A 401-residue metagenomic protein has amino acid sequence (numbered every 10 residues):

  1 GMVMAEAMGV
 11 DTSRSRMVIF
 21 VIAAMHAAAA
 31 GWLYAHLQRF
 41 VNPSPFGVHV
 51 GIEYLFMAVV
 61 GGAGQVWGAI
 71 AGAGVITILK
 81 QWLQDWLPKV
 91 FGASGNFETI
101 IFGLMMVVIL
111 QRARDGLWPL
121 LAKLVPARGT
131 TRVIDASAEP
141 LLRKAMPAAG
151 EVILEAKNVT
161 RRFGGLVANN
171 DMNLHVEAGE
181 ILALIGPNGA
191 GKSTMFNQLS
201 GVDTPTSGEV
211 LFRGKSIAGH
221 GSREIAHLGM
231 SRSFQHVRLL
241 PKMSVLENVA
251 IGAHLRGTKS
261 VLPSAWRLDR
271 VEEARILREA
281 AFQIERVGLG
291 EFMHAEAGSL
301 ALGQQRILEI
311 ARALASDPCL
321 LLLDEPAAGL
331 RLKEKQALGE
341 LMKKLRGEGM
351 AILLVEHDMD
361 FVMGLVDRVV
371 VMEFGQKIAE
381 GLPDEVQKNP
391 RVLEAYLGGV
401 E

Functional and structural regions predicted by a protein language model:
G1-M2, G64-V66, N389: Short loop-to-helix capping motifs
M4-A5, V75, L117: Hydrophobic/aromatic residues within transmembrane alpha-helices of multi-pass small-molecule transporters
A5, G9-V10, G68: Glycine/proline-centered hinge or cleavage motifs at structural transition points of membrane proteins
R16-M105: Transmembrane alpha-helical segments in multi-pass inner-membrane proteins
Q81-Q84, D115-P119: Short helix-terminus and kink motifs of transmembrane alpha helices, predominantly at the cytoplasmic interface
W118-T160, V400-E401: ABC-family P-loop ATPase nucleotide-binding domain
A149-A156, T160-E401: Glycine-rich phosphate-binding loops of nucleotide-dependent enzymes
